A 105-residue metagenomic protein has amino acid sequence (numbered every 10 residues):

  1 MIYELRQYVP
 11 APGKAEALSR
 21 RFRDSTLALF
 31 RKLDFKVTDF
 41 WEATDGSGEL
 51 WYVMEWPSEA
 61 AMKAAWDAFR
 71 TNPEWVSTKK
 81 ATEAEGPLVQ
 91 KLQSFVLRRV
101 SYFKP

Functional and structural regions predicted by a protein language model:
I2-R6, L18, L29-F30, E49-W56 (+1 more regions): Short, structured motif recognition centered on aromatic/hydrophobic residues
P10-S19: Short, surface-exposed ligand-recognition loops at beta-strand->loop->(often short) alpha-helix junctions that present
K14, A60-M62, Y102: Residue-level signal for secondary-structure boundary sites
R20-T38, P57-F95: An amphipathic, aromatic/His-enriched active-site/gating alpha helix that lines ligand/cofactor pockets
E42-A43: Short beta-strand micro-motifs enriched in acidic
G46-G48, A60: A solvent-exposed, acidic/Ser-Thr-rich amphipathic alpha-helical stretch
K91, R98-P105: Acidic/histidine-enriched, glycine/proline-rich intrinsically disordered or flexible terminal extensions
